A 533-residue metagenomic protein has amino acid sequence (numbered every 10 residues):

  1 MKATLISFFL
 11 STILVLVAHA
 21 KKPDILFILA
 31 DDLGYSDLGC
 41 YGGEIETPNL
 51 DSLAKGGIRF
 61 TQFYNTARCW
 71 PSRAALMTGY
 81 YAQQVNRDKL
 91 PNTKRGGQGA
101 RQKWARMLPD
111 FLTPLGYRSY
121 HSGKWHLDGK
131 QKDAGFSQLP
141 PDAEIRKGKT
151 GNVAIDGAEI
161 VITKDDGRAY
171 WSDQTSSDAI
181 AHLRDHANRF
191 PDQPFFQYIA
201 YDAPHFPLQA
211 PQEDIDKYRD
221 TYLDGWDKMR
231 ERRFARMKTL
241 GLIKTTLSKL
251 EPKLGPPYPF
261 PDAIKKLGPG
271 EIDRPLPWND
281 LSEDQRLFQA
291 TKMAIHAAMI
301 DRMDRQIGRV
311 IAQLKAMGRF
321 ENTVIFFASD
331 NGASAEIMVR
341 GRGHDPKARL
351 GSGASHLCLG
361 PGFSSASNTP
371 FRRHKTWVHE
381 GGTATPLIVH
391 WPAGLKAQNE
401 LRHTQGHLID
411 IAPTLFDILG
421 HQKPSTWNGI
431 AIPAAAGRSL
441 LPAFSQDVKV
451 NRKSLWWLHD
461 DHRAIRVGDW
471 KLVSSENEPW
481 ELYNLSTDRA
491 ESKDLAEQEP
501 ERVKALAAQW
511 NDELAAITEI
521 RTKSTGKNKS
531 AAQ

Functional and structural regions predicted by a protein language model:
M1-L5: Positively charged n-region of N-terminal signal peptides that target proteins for export
S7-V15: Bacterial N-terminal signal peptides
H19-E476, W480, R489-T522, G526-S530: Formylglycine-dependent sulfatase
